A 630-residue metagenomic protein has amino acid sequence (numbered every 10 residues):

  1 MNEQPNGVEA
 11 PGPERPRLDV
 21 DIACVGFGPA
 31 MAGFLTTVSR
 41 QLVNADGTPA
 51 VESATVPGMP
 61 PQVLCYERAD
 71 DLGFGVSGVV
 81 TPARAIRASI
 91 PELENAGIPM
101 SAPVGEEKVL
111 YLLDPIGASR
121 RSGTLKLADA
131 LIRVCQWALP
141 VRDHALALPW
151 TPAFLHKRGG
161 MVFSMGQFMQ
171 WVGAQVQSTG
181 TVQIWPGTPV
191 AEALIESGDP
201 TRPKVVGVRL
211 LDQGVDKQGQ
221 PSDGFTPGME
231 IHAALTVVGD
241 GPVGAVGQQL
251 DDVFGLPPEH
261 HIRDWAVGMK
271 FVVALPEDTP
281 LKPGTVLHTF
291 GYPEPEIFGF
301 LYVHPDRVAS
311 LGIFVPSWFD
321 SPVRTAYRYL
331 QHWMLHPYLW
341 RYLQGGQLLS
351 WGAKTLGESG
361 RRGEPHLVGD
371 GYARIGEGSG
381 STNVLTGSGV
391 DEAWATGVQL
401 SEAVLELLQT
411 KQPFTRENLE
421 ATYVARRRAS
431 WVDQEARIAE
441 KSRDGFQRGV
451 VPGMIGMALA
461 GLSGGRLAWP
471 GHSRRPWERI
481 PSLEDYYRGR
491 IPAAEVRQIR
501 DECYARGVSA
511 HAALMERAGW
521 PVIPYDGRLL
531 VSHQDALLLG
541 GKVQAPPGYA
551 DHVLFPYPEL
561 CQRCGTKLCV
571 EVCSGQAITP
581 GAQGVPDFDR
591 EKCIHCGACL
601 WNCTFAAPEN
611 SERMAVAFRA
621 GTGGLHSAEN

Functional and structural regions predicted by a protein language model:
N2-D19, T55, Q218-G228, E377: A short, basic/flexible loop-to-alpha-helix module at the beginning of a structural domain
P5-G7, M100-A102, L110-L112, R121 (+3 more regions): Ferredoxin-type iron-sulfur electron-transfer modules and their immediate structural context
R15-L64: N-terminal Rossmann-like FAD-binding beta1-loop-alpha1 element of flavoenzymes
T37-Q41, A45, V56-W137: N-terminal FAD cofactor-binding segment of flavoenzymes
T37-R40, V56-M59, S164-G166, Q170-W171 (+2 more regions): Predominantly flavin-linked oxidoreductase catalytic cores and closely associated redox partners
V56-P60, G380-T386, V398, E402-G453 (+2 more regions): Active-site-proximal substrate-binding core of FAD-dependent oxidoreductases
C135-Q170, A174, G207, F314-P316 (+1 more regions): Helix-loop-beta segment of a Rossmann-like dinucleotide-binding subdomain
P305-R307, H366-L385: Short FAD-binding loop at a beta-strand-to-alpha-helix junction that anchors the flavin cofactor in diverse
